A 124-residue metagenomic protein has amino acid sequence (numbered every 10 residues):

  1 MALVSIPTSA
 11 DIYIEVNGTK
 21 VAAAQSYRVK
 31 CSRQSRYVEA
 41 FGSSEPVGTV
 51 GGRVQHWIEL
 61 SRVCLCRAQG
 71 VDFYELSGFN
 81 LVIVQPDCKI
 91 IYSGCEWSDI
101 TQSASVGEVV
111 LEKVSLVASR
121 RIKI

Functional and structural regions predicted by a protein language model:
M1-S61, P86-K113, K123: Solvent-exposed edge beta-strands and adjacent loop segments that serve as assembly or binding interfaces
V63-G94: Mid-chain, well-packed structural core segment of small domains
C64, S119-R120: Secondary-structure transition/turn motif
V114-A118: C-terminal edge-of-domain segments
